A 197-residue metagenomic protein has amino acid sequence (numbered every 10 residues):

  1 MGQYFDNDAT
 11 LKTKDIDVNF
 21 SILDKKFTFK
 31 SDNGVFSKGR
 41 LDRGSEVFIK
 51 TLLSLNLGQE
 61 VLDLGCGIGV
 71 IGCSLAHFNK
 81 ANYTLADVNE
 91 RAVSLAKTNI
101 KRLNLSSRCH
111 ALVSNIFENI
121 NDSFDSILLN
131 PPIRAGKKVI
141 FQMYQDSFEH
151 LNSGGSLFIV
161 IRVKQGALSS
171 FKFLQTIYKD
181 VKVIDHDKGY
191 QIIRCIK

Functional and structural regions predicted by a protein language model:
M1-L23, G34, K38, G189: N-terminal auxiliary segments of SAM/dcSAM-dependent transferases
D32-K50: Conserved SAM-binding loop and adjacent beta-strand
G44-L129: Conserved SAM/SAH cofactor-binding pocket of Class I
L75, S147, L174: Class I S-adenosylmethionine-dependent transferase superfamily signal
F141-S153: A short glycine-rich, Lys/Arg-flanked "PGG" loop and its adjoining helix->strand segment in the class I
G154-R162: Conserved beta-strand signature within the Rossmann-like core of class I S-adenosyl-L-methionine
R162-I177: Conserved class I S-adenosyl-L-methionine
H186-K197: Core SAM-dependent methyltransferase catalytic element
